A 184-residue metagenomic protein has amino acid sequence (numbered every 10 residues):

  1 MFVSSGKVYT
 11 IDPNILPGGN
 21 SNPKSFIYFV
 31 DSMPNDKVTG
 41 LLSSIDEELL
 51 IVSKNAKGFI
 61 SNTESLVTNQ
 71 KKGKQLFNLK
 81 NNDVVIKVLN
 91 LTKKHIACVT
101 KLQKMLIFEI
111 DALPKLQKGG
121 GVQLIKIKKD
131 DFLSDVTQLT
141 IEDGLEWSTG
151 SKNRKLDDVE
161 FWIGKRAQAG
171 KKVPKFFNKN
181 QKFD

Functional and structural regions predicted by a protein language model:
M1-D184: Short, structured "edge-of-domain" segments at secondary-structure transitions
